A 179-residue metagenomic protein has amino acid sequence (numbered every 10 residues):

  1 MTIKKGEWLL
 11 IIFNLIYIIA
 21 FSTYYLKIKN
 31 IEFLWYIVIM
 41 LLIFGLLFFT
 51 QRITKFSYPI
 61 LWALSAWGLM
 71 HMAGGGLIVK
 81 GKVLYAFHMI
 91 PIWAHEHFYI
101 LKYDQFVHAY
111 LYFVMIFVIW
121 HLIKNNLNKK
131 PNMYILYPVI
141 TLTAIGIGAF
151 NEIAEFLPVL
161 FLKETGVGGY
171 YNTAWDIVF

Functional and structural regions predicted by a protein language model:
T2-Y110: "…centered on the first transmembrane helix and the immediately adjacent amphipathic helix/loop
I11, I60-S65, Y137-L142, I177-V178: Hydrophobic alpha-helical transmembrane segments
Q51, M70, G74, W120-L127 (+2 more regions): Membrane-water interface at transmembrane helix exits
L64-G74, F117, T143-N151: Alpha-helical transmembrane segments of multi-pass membrane proteins
Y99-I119, A174-F179: Membrane-interface loop-to-helix entry segments
Y103, G148-F179: Interfacial helix-loop-helix junctions of multi-pass membrane proteins
Y110-L127, L160-G166: Membrane-interfacial alpha-helical segments at the cytosolic side of multi-pass membrane proteins
N128-I145: Internal alpha-helical transmembrane segments of multi-pass membrane proteins
